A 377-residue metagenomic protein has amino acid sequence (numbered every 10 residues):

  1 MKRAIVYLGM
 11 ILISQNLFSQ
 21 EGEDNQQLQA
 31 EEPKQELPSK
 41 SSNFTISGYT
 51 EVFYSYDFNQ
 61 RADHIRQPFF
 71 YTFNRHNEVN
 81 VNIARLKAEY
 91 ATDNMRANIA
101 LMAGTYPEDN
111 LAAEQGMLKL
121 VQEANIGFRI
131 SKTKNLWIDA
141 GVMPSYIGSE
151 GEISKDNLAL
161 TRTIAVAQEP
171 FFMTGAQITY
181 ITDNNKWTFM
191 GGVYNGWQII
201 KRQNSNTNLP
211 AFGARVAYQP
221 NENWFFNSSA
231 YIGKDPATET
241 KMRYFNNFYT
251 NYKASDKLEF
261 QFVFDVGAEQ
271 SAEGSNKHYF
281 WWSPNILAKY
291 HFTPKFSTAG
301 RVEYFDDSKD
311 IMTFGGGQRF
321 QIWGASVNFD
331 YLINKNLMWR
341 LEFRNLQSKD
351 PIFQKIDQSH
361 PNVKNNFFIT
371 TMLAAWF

Functional and structural regions predicted by a protein language model:
M1-E23: Bacterial Sec-dependent N-terminal signal peptides
Q20-I138, I178-Y180, F189, K253 (+7 more regions): Beta-barrel outer-membrane channel/assembly domains of diderm bacteria
G22, F70-F73, P107-N110, G151 (+2 more regions): Outer-membrane beta-barrel pore domains
E23, F58-E78, P107-E123, S131-A217 (+2 more regions): Surface-exposed coil loops of outer-membrane beta-barrel proteins
S42, N77-N82, M117-Q122, P170-T174 (+5 more regions): Residues that define the transmembrane beta-barrel architecture of outer-membrane proteins
I83-N94, A140-M143, A167-P170, Q177-K186 (+4 more regions): Noncatalytic linker/hinge segments flanking ATPase motor cores
Q219-N221: Elongated, acidic membrane-bridging lipid-handling scaffolds and related periplasm/extracellular "bridge/tunnel" systems
